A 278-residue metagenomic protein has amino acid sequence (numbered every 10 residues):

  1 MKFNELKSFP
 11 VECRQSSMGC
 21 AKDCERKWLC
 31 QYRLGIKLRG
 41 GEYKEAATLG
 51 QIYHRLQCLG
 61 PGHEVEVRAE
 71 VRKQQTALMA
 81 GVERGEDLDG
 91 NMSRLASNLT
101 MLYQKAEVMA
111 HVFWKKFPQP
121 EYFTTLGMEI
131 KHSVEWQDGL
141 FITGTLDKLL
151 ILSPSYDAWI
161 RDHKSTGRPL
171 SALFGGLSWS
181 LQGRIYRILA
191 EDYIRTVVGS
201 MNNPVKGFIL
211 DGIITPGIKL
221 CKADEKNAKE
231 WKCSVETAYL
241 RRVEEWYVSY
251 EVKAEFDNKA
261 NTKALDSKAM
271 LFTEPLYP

Functional and structural regions predicted by a protein language model:
V11, Q15-V65, E129: Nuclease catalytic cores
C13, I188-P278: Metal-dependent nuclease catalytic regions and adjoining charged, substrate-binding loops involved in nucleic-acid end
L34, Q57-G62, W114, L150 (+2 more regions): Hydrophobic/aromatic-lined pockets within catalytic cores
G35, S133, T166-R168, I214-G217: Short, solvent-exposed loop/turn segments at secondary-structure junctions
E45, L49, L102, A106 (+1 more regions): Hydrophobic (often cysteine-bearing) scaffold residues that line and stabilize catalytic clefts of nucleotide/cofactor
I52-I130, E135: A non-catalytic, helix-rich entry segment at domain boundaries
T124-L126, A158, N203-F208: Residue-level recognition of the N-termini of beta-strands and the immediately preceding loop/turn
G127-I194: Non-catalytic protein-protein interaction segments used by genome-maintenance enzymes to assemble and couple activities
